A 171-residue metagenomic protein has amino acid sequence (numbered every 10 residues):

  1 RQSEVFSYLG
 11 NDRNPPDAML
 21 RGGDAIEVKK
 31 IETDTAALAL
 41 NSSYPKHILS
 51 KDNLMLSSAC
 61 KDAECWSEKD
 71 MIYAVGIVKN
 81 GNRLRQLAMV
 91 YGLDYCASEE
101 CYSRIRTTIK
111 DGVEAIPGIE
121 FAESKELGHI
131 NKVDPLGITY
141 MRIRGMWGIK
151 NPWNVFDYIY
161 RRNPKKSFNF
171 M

Functional and structural regions predicted by a protein language model:
R1-D24, K30-M171: Nucleic-acid endonuclease domains
